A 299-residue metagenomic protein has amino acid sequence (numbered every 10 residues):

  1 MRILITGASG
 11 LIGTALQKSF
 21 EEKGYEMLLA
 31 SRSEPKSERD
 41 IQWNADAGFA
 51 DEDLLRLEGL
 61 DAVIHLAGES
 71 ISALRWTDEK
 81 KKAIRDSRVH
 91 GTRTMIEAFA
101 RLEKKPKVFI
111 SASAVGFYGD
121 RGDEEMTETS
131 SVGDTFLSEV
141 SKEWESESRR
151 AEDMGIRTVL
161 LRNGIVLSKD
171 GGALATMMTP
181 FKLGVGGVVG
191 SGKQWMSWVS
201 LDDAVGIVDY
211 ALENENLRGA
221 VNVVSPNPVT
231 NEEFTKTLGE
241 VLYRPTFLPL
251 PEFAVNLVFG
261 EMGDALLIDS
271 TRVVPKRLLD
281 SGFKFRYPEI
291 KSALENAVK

Functional and structural regions predicted by a protein language model:
R2, N214-E261, E295-K299: Mid/C-terminal beta-alpha module of Rossmann-like enzyme folds, strongest in SDR-family dehydrogenases/epimerases
I3-K23: N-terminal Rossmann NAD(P)H-binding glycine-rich loop of SDR-like oxidoreductase domains
P35, R39, W43-G91: NAD(P)H-binding glycine-rich loop region in Rossmannoid oxidoreductase-like domains and their noncatalytic homologs
R93-T135: Conserved Rossmann-fold NAD(P)-dependent oxidoreductase catalytic core, especially the SDR/UDP-sugar
S113, S146-K169: Conserved beta-loop-beta element that borders a ligand/cofactor-binding pocket
M154-I156, L167-T176, A211-V221: Glycine/proline-rich active-site loop of Rossmann-fold NAD(P)-dependent oxidoreductases
T176-V199, D203: A conserved pocket-lining segment of Rossmann-fold NAD(P)-dependent short-chain dehydrogenase/reductase
A265-K299: C-terminal amphipathic/interface module of NAD(P)-dependent oxidoreductases and related NAD-binding regulators
